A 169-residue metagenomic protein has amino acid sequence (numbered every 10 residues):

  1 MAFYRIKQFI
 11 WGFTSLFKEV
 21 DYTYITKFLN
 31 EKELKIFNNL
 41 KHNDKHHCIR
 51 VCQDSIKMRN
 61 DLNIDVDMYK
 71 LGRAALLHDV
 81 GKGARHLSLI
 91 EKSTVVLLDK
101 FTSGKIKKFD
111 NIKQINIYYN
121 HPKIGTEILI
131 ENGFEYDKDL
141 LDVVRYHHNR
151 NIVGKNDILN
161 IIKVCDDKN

Functional and structural regions predicted by a protein language model:
M1-L40, R150: Non-catalytic interface/linker regions that flank or bridge core catalytic/transmembrane domains
L34-N169: Divalent metal-dependent catalytic cores for phosphoryl transfer on phosphate-bearing substrates
